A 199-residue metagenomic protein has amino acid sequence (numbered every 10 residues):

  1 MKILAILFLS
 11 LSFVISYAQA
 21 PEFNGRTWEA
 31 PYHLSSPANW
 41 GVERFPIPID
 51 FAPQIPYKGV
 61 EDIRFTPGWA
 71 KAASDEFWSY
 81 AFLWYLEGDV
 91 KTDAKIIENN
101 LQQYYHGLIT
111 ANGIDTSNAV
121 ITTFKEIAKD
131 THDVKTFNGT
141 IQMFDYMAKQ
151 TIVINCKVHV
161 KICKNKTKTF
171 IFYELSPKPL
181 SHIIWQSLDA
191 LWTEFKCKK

Functional and structural regions predicted by a protein language model:
I3-V14: Sec-dependent N-terminal signal peptides
L4, A94, S181: Flexible, glycine- and charge-enriched loops at secondary-structure boundaries
A18-R64, W69, L175-K199: N-terminal targeting sequences that direct proteins away from the cytosol to non-cytosolic compartments
T27-W28, Y32-H33, W40, A94-Q103 (+1 more regions): Hydrophobic transmembrane alpha-helix bundles
G41-W69, K125-H159: Generic detector of solvent-exposed, compositionally biased contiguous segments
G59, E76-W78, K166: A short, structural micro-pattern
G68-M147: Conserved polar/disulfide-associated segments of primarily extracytoplasmic proteins
V134-K199: Short, well-structured beta-strand
